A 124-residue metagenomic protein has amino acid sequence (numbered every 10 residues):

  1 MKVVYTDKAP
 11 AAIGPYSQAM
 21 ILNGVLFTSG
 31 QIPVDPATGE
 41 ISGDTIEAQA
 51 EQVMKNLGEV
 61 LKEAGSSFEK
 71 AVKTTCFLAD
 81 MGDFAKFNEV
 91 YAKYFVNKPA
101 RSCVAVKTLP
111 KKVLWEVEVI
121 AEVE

Functional and structural regions predicted by a protein language model:
M1-E124: Short, polar/acidic, helix-capping and beta-turn segments at strand->helix junctions that line the mouths
